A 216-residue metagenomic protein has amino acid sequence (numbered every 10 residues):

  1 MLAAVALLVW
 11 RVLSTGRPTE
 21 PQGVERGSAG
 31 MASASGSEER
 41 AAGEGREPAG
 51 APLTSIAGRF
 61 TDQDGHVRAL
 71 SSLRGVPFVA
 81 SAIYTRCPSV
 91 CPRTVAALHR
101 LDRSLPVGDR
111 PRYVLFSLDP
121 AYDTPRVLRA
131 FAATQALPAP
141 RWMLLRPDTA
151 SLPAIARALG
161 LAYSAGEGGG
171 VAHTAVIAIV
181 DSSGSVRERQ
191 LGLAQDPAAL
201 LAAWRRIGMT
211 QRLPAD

Functional and structural regions predicted by a protein language model:
M1-A57, T210, D216: N-terminal targeting signals for export/organelle localization
L53-S55, P77, A172-T174: Short, small/polar residue-rich loop motifs at catalytic or cofactor-binding pockets
A57-F78, D102-L105: A short beta-strand-turn-helix
A69-L98: Short active-site neighborhood of thiol/selenol oxidoreductases, capturing the structured segment around
R93-I155: Structural microenvironment flanking redox-active thiols in thiol-disulfide oxidoreductases
R103-V107, A133-L137, R157-L161, S185 (+2 more regions): Sec-exported extracytoplasmic/periplasmic mature domains
R141-W142, P153, R157-G166, G170-A178: Structural micro-motif
G166-D216: Thiol-/selenol-based redox modules, centered on thioredoxin-like and closely related oxidoreductase domains
